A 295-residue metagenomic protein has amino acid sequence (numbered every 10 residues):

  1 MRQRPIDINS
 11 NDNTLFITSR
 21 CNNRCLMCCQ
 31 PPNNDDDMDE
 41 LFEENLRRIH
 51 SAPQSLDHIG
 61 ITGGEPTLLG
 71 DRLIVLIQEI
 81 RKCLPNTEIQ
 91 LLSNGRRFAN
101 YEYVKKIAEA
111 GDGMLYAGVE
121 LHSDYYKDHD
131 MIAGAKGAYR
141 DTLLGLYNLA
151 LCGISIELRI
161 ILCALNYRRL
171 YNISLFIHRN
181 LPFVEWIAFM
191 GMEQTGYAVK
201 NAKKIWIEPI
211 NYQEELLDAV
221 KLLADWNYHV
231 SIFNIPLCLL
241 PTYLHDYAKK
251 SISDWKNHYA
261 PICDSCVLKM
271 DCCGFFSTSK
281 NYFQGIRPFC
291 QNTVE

Functional and structural regions predicted by a protein language model:
M1-Q3: N-terminal accessory interaction module
P5-F42, K269-C272: Canonical Radical SAM [4Fe-4S] cluster-binding loop centered on the CxxxCxxC motif and its immediate flanking residues
C29, I77-K82, A108, L146-A150 (+1 more regions): Surface-exposed amphipathic alpha-helices with a cationic face
C29-L41, P53-L69, R81-A99, G111-L143 (+2 more regions): Core AdoMet radical
I59, M114-Y116, R140-K203, Q213-I235: Conserved C-terminal portion of the radical SAM core fold that forms the substrate/S-adenosylmethionine-binding
D71-Q78, A99-E109, R168-F176: Distinct, well-ordered alpha-helical segments
Q78-R81, R168-E185, P241-N257: Short, electropositive alpha-helical surface patch
P241-E295: Flexible mid-to-C-terminal extensions adjoining Fe-S/redox cofactors in radical SAM and related proteins
